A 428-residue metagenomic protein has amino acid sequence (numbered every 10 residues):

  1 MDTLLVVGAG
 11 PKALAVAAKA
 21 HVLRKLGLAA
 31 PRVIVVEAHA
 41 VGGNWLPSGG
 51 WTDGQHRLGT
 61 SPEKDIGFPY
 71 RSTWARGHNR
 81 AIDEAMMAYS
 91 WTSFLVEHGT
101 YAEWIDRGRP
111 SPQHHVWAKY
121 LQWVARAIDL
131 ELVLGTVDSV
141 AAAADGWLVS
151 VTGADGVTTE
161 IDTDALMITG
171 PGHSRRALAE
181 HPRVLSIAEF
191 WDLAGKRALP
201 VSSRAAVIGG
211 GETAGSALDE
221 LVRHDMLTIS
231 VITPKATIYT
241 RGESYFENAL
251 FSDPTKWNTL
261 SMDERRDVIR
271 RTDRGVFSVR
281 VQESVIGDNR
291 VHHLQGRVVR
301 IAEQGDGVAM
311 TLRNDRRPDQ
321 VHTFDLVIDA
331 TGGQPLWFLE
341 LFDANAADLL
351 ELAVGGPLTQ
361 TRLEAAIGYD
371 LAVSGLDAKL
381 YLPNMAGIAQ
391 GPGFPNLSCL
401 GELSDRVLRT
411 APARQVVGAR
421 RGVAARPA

Functional and structural regions predicted by a protein language model:
M1-A40, E103-A428: Flavin (primarily FAD) cofactor-binding/catalytic cores of flavoenzymes
V36, D53, D65-G67, M86 (+2 more regions): Generic intrinsically disordered, low-complexity segments enriched for polar/acidic and small residues
H39-G77, I238-T255: Conserved N-terminal glycine-rich FAD pyrophosphate-binding loop of Rossmann-like flavoproteins
N44-L46, W91-F94, W123, W337: Tryptophan-centered motif/residue detector
D53, G59, I82, G99 (+1 more regions): Amphipathic alpha-helical interaction segments
T60, K64, A81, R107-P110: Alpha-helical interaction segments
Y70-W104: A conserved beta-strand/loop capping segment in the N-terminal third of enzymes that catalyze redox or closely related
